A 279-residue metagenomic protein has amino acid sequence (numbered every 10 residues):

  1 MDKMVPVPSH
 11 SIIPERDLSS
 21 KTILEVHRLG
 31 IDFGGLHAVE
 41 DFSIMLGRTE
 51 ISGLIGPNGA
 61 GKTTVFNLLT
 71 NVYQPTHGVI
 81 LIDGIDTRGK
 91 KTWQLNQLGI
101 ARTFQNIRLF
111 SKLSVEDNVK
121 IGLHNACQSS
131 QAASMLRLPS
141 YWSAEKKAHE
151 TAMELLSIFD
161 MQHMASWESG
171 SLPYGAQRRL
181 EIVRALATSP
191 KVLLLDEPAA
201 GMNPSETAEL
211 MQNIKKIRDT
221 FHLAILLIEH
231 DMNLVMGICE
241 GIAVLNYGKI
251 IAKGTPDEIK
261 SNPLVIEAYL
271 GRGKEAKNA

Functional and structural regions predicted by a protein language model:
D2-A279: Glycine-rich phosphate-binding loops of nucleotide-dependent enzymes
